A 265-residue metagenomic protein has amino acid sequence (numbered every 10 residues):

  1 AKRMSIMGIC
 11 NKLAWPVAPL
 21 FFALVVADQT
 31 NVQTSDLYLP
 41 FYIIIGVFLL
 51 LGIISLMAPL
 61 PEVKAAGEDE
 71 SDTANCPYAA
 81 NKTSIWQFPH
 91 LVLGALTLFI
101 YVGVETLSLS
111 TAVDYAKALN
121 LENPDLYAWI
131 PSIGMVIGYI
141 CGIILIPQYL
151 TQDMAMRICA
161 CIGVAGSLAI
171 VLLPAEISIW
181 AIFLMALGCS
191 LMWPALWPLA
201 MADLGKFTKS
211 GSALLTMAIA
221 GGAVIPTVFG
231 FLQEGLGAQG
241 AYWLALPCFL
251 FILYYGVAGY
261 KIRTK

Functional and structural regions predicted by a protein language model:
A1, S190-G205: Intracellular juxtamembrane helix-capping segments at the cytosolic ends of symmetry-related transmembrane helices
K2-L60: Helix-loop-helix hairpin linking two adjacent transmembrane segments in secondary transporters
L24-I45, M154, V228-F249: A membrane-interface helix-boundary motif in multi-pass transporters
V26, G138-Q152, Q233: Helix-to-loop junctions at the C-terminal end of transmembrane segments in multipass secondary transporters
L50-P59, L246-K265: Multi-pass alpha-helical transporter architecture, strongest for 12-TM Major Facilitator/SLC carriers used
A65-G94: Juxtamembrane intracellular "pre-TM" segments in multi-pass secondary transporters
T83-W129, M135: Extracytoplasmic gate region of multi-pass secondary transporters
T151-L196: C-terminal transmembrane helical hairpin of 12-TM major facilitator-type secondary transporters
